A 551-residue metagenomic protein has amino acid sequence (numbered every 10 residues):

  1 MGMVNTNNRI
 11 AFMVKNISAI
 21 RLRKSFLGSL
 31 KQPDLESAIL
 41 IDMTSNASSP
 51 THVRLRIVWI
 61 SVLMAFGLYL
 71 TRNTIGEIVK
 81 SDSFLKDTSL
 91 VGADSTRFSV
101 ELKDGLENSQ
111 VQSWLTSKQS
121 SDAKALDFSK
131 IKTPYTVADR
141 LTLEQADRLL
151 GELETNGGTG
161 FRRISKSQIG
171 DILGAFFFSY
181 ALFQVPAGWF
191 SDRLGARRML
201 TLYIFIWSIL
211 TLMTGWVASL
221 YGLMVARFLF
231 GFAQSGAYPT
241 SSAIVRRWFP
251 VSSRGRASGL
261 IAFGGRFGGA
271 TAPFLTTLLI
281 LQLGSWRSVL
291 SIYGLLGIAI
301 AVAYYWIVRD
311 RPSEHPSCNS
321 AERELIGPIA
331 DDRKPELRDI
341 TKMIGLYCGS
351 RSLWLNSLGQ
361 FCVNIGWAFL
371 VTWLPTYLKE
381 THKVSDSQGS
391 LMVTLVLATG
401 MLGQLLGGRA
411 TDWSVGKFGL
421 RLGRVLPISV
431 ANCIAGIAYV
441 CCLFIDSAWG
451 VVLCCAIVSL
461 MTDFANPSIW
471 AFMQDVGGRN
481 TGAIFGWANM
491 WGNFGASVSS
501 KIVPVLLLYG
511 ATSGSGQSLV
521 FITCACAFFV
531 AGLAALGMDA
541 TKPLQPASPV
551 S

Functional and structural regions predicted by a protein language model:
I57-G92, L370-P375: Extracytoplasmic
I75-E77, R351-L397, M401-L405, N466 (+1 more regions): Extracytoplasmic gate region of multi-pass secondary transporters
G174-A187, T394-G407: Central cavity-lining transmembrane alpha-helices of secondary-active solute carriers, predominantly the Major
F183-A218: Conserved MFS/SLC helix-loop-helix module at the cytosolic interface between two early adjacent transmembrane helices
G195, W216-G222, G284, I445-D446: Helix-breaking motifs and short loop linkers at transmembrane-helix boundaries and internal kinks in secondary membrane
R198-L212, L422-Y439: Structural signature of the two symmetry-related core transmembrane helices
A226-F263: Cytoplasmic helix-loop-helix junction between adjacent transmembrane helices in 12-TM secondary transporters
G265-I307: Helix-loop-helix hairpin linking two adjacent transmembrane segments in secondary transporters
